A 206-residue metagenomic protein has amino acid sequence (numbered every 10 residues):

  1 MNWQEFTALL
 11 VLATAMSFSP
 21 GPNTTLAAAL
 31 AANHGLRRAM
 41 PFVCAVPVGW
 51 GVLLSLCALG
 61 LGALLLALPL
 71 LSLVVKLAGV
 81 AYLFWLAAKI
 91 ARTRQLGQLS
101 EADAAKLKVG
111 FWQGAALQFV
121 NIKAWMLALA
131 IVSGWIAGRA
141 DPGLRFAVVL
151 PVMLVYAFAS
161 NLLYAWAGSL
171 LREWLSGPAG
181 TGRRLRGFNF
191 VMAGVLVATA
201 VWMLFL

Functional and structural regions predicted by a protein language model:
W3-L73, L127-V149, R172-E173: Juxtamembrane transmembrane-helix termini in multi-pass membrane transport proteins
V11-A15, W112-L117, L129, V152 (+1 more regions): Alpha-helical transmembrane segments of MFS and MFS-like solute carriers/permeases
A15-S19, G49, A116, V120-K123 (+2 more regions): Residue-level hotspots within pore-lining transmembrane alpha-helices of multi-pass secondary transporters
N23, G49, L53-L61, L83-K89 (+3 more regions): Alpha-helical transmembrane segments and their lipid-water interface positions in multi-pass membrane proteins
V46-G49, F111-A124, F188-M192: Select subsegments of transmembrane alpha-helices in polytopic membrane proteins, especially boundary-proximal
L54-A58, V120-V132, M192-L206: Hydrophobic alpha-helical transmembrane segments in multi-pass integral membrane proteins
A67-L96, L154-Y164, R172-L206: Selective transmembrane alpha-helices of multi-pass membrane proteins
R92-V109: Flexible cytoplasmic inter-helical loops of multi-pass small-molecule transporters
